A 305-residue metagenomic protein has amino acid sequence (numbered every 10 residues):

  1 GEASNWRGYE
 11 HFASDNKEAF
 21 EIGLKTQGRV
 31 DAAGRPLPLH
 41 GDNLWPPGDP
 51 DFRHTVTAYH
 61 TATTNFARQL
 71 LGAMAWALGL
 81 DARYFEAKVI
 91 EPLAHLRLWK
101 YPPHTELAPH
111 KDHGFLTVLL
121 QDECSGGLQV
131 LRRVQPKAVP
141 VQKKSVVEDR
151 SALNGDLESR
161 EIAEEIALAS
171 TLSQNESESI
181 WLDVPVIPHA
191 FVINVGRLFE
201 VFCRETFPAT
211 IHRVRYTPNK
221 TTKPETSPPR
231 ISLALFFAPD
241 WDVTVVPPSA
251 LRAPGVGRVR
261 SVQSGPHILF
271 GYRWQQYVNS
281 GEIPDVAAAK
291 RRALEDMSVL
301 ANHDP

Functional and structural regions predicted by a protein language model:
G1-P305: Peripheral, non-catalytic segments flanking oxidoreductase cores
